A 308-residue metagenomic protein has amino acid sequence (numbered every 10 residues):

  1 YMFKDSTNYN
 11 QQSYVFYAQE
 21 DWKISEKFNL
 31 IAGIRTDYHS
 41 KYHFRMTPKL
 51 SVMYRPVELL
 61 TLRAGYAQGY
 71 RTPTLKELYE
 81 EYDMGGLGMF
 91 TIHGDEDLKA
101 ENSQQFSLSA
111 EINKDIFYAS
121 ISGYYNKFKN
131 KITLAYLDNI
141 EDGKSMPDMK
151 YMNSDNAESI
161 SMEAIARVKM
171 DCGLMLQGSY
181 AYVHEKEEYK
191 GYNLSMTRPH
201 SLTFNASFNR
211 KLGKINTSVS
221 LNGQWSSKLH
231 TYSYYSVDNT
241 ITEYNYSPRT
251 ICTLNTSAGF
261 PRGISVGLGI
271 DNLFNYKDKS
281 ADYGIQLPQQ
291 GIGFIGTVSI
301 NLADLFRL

Functional and structural regions predicted by a protein language model:
Y1, A32-T36, A64-Q68, E77 (+4 more regions): Transmembrane beta-barrel strands of outer-membrane/channel proteins
K4-Q12, Y38-F44, E96-N102, M152-E158 (+4 more regions): Replace "Gram-negative outer membrane beta-barrel proteins" with "bacterial and organellar outer membrane beta-barrel
T7-K49, M53, C172-Y182: Surface-exposed extracellular loop regions of Gram-negative outer-membrane beta-barrel proteins
F16-E20, L50-Y54, L108-I112, M162-V168 (+5 more regions): Residues on the lipid-exposed face of transmembrane beta-strands in outer-membrane beta-barrel proteins
W22-F28, M46, Y54-E58, N102 (+9 more regions): Outer-membrane beta-barrel strand-turn architecture
K23-K27, Y124-K127, S145-Y232, F274: Gram-negative outer-membrane beta-barrel transporters
R55, L59-T61, Q68-F128, D138-K169 (+1 more regions): Outer-membrane beta-barrel signature, preferentially recognizing the C-terminal barrel domain of Gram-negative
L176, L194-L308: Conserved C-terminal beta-signal and adjacent last beta-strands/turns of outer-membrane beta-barrel proteins
